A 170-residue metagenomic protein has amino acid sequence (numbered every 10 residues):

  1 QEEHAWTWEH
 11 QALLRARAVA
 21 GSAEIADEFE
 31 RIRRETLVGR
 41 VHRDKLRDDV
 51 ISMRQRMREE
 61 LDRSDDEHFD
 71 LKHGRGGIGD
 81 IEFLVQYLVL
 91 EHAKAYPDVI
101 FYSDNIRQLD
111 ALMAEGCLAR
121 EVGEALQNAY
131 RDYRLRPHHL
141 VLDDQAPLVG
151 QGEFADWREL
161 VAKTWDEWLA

Functional and structural regions predicted by a protein language model:
Q1-A170: A nucleotide- and high-energy phosphate-metabolite-utilizing enzyme signature
